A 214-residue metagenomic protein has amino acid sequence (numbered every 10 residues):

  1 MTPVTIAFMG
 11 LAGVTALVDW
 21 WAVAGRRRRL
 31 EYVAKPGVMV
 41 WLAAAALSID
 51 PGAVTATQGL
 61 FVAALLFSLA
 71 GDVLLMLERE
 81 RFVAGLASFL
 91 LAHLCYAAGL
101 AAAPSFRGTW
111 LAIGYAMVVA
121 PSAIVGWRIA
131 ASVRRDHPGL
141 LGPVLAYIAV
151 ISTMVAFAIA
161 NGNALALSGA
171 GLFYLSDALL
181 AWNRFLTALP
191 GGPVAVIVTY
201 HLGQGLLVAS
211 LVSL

Functional and structural regions predicted by a protein language model:
M1-L214: Polytopic alpha-helical membrane-helix bundles and their juxtamembrane interface segments in multi-pass membrane
